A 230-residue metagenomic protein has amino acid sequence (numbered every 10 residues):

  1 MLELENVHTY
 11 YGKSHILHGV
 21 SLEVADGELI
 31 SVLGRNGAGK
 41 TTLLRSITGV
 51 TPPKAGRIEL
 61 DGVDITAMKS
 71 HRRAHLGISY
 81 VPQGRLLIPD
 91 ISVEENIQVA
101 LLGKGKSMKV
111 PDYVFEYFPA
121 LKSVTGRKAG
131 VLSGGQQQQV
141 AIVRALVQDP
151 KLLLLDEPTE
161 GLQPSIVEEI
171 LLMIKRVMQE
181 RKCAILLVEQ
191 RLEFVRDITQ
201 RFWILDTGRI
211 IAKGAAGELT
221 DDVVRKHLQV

Functional and structural regions predicted by a protein language model:
L33-R35: The feature captures the beta-strand-to-loop junction immediately N-terminal to the Walker
T48: Helix-to-loop junction immediately C-terminal to a conserved catalytic motif
P52, D64-R85, P111, S123-G126 (+1 more regions): ABC ATPase NBD coupling module
K128-L132: Conserved ABC ATPase signature
V147-K151: A short, proline-enriched helix->beta-strand linker immediately N-terminal to the Walker B motif in ABC-type P-loop
L153-E157: Catalytic Walker B motif of ABC-type/P-loop ATPase nucleotide-binding domains
E168-R181: Helical segment within the ABC ATPase nucleotide-binding domain
